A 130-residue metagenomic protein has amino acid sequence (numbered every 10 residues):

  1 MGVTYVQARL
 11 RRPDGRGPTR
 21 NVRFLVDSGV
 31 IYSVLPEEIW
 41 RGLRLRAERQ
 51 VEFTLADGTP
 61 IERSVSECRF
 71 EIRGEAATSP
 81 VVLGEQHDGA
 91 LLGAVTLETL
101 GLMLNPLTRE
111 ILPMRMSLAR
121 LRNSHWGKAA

Functional and structural regions predicted by a protein language model:
M1-A130: Pepsin/retropepsin-fold aspartyl endopeptidases
